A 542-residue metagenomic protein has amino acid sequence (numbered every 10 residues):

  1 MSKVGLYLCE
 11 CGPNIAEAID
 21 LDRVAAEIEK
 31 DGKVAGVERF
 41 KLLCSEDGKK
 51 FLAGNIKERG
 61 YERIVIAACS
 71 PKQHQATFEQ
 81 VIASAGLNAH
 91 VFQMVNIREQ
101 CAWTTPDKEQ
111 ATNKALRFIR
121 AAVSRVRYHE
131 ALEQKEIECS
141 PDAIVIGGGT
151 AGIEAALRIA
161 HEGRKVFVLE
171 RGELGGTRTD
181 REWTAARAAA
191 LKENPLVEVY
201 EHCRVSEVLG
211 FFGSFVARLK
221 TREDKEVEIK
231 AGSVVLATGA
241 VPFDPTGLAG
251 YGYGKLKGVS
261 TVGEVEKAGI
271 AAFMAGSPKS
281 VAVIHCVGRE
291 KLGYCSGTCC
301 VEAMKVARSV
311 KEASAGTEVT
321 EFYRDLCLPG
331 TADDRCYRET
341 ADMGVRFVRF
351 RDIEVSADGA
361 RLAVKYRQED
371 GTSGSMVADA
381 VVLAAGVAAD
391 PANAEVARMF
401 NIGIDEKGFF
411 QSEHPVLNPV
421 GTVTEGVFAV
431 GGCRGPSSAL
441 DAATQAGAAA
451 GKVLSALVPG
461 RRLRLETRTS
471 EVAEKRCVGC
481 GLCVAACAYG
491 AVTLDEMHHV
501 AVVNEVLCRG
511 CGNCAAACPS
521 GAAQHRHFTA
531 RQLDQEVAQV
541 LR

Functional and structural regions predicted by a protein language model:
M1-R542: Residues forming the flavin
